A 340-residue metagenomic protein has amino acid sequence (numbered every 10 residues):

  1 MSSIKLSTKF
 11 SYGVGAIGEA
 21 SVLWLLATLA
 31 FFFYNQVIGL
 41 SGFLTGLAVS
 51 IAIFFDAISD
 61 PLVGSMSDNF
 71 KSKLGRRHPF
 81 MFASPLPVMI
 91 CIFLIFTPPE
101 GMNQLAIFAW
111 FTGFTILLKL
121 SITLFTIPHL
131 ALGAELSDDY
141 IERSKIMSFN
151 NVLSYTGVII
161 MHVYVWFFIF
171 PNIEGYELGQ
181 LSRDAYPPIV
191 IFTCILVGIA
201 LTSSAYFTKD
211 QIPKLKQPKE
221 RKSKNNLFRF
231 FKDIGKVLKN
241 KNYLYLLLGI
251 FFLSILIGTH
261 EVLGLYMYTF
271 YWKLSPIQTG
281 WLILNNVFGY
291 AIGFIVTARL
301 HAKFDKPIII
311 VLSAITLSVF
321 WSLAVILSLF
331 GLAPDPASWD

Functional and structural regions predicted by a protein language model:
M1-D340: Membrane-embedded alpha-helical bundles of multi-pass transporters/translocases, especially carrier/permease families
